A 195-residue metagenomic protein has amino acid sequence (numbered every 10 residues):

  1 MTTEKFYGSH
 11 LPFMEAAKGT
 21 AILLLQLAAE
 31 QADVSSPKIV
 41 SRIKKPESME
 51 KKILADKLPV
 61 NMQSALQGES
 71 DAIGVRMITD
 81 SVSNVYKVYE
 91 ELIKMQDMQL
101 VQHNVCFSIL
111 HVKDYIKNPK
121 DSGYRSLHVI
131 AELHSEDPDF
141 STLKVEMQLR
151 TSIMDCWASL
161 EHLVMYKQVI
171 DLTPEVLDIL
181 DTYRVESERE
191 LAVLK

Functional and structural regions predicted by a protein language model:
M1-S70, S187-R189: Charge-rich, low-complexity segments
L66, T79-L194: Long beta-strand-rich cores associated with HINT superfamily self-processing modules
D71-V75: Short amphipathic alpha-helical segments
